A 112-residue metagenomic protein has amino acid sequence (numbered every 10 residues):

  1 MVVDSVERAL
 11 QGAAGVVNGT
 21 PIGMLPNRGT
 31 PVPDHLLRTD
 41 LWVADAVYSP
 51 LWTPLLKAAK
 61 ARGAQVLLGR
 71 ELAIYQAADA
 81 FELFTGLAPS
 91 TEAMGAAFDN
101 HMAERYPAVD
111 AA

Functional and structural regions predicted by a protein language model:
M1-V66: Rossmann-like adenosine-cofactor binding region
A46-A112: Adenosine-phosphate binding glycine-rich loop
